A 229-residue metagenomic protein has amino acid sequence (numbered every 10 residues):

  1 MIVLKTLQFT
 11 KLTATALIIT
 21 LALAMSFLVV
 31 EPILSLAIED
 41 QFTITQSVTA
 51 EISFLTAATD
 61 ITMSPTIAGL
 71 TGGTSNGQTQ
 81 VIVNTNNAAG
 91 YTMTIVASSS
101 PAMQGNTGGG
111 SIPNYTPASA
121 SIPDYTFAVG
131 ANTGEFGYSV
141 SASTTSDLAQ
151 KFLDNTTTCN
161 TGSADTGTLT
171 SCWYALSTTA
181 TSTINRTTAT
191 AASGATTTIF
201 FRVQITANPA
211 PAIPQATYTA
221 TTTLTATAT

Functional and structural regions predicted by a protein language model:
M1-E39: Sec-dependent, cleavable N-terminal signal peptides
E31-T229: Signature of Gram-negative chaperone-usher
